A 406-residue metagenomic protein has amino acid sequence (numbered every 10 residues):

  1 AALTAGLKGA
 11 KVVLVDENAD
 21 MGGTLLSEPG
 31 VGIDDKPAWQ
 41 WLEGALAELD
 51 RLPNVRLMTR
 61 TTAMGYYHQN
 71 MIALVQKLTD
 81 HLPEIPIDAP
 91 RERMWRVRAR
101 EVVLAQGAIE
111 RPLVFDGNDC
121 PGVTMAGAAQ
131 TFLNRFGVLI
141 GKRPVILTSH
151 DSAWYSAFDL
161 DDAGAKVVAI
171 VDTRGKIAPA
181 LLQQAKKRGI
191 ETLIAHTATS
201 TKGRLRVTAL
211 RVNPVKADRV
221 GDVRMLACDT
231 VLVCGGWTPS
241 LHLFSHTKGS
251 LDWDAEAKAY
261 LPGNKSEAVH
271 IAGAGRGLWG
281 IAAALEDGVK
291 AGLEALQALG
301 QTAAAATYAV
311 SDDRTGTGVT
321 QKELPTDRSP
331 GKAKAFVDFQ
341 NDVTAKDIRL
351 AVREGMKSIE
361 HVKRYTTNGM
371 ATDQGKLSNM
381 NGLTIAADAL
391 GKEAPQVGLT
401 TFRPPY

Functional and structural regions predicted by a protein language model:
A1-Y406: Residues forming the flavin
